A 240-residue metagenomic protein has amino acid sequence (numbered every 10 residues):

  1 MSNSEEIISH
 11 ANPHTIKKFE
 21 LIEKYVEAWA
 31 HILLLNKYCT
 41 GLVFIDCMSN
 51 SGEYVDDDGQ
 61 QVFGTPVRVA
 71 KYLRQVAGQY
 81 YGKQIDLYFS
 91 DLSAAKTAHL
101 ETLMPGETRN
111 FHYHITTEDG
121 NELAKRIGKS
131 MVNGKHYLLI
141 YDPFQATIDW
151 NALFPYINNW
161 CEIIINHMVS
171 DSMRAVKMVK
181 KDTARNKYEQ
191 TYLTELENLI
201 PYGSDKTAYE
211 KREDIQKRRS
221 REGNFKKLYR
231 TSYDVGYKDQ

Functional and structural regions predicted by a protein language model:
M1-Q240: Class I S-adenosyl-L-methionine-dependent methyltransferase catalytic core
